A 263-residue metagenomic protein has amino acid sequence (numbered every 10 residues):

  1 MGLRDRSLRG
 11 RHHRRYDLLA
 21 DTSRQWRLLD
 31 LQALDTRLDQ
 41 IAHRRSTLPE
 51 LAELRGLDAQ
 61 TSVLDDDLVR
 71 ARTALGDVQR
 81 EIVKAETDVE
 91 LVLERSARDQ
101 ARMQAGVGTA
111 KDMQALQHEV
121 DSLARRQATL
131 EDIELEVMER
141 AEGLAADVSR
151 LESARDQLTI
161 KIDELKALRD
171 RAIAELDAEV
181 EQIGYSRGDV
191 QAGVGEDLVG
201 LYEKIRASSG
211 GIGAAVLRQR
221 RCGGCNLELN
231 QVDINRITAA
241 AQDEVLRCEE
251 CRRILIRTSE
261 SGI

Functional and structural regions predicted by a protein language model:
L8-D21, T36-G76, R102-Q104, S149-D163: Short, charge-rich amphipathic alpha-helices with coiled-coil/heptad character
A71-I82, L123-L144, V190-Q191: Amphipathic alpha-helical coiled-coil segments
K84-S96, L130-R155: Long amphipathic alpha-helical coiled-coil segments
I162-G224: Coiled-coil termination/hinge junctions
C222, C248-C251: Short cysteine-rich clusters marking metal-coordination/redox-active sites
L227, E250-R253: Short Cys/His-rich local motifs and their 1-3 flanking residues in nucleic-acid-associated proteins and small
Q231-V232, R257-T258: Short, non-ligating residues that shape and space the ligands of small metal-coordination modules and catalytic
I237-V245: Short linker/helix segments within small regulatory modules
